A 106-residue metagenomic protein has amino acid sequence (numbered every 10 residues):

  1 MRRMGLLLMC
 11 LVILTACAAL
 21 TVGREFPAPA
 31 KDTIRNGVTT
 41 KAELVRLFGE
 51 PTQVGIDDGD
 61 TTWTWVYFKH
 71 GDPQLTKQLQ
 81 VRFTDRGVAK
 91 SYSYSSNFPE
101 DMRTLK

Functional and structural regions predicted by a protein language model:
M1-L7: Bacterial N-terminal signal peptides that target proteins for export
I13-A16: C-terminal motif of bacterial Sec signal peptides marking the signal peptidase cleavage site
A18-K106: Residues within mature, well-folded domains
